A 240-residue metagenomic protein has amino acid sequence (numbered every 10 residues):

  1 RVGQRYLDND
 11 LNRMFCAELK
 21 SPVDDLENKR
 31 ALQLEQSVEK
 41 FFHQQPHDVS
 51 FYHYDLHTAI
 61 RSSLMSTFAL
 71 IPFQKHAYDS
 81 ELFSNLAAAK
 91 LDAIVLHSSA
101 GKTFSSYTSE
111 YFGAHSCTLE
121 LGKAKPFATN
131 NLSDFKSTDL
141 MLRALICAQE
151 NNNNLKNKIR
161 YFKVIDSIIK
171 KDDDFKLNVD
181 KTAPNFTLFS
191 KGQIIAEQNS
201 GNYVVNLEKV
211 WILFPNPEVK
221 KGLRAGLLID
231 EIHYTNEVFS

Functional and structural regions predicted by a protein language model:
R1-S240: Structured catalytic-domain cores with a bias toward divalent-metal coordination
